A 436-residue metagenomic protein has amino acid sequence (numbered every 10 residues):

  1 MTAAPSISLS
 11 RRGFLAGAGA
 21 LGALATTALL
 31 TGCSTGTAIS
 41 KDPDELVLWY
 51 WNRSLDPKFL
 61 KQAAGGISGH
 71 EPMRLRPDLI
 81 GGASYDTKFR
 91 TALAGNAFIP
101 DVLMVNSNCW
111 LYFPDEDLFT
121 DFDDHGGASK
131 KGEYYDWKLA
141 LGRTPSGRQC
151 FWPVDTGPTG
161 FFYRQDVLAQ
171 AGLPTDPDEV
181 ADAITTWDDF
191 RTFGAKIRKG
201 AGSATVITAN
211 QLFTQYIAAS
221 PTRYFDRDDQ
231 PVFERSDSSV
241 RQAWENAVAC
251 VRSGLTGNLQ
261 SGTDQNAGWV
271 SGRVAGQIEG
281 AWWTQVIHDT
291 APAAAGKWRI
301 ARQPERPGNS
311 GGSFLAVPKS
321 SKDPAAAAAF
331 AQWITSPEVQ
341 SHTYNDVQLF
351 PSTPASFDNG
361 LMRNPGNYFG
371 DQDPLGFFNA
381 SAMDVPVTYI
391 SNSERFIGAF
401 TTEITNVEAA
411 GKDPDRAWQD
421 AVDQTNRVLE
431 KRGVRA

Functional and structural regions predicted by a protein language model:
T2-Y112, K130, A325-A326, E338 (+3 more regions): Conserved N-terminal structural module of periplasmic/extracytoplasmic solute-binding proteins
L75-G82, M104, V180-I184, L255-G262: Short beta-strand-to-loop elements that line the ligand-binding cleft of bilobed periplasmic-binding protein-like
A83-K88, T208-L212, T222-K297, A417 (+1 more regions): Extracytoplasmic ligand-binding clamshell segments of periplasmic binding protein
D86-F98, E116, L168, D189-K196 (+3 more regions): Short helices/loops that flank or line small-molecule/ion binding pockets
S107-G160, D188, K297-R299, N379: Hinge/lid segment of periplasmic solute-binding proteins
R143-L212, F225-N258, K319, D323 (+1 more regions): Helix-loop-helix "hinge/cap" segment bordering the ligand-binding cleft or interdomain interface
A295-V317: Periplasmic-binding protein-like
S313-E394, T405, R416, A436: Mature extracytoplasmic/periplasmic domains
